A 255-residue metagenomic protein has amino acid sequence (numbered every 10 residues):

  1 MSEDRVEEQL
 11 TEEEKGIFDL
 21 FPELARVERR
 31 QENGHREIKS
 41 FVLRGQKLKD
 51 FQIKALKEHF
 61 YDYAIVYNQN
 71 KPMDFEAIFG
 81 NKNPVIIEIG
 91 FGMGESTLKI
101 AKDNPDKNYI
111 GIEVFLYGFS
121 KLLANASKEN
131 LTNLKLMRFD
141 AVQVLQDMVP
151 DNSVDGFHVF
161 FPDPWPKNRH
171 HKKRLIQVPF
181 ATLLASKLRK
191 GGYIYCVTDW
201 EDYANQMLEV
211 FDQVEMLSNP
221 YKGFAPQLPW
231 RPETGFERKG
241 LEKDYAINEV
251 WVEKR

Functional and structural regions predicted by a protein language model:
S2-V85, S96-L98, K102: S-adenosyl-L-methionine
G90-G94: Class I SAM-dependent methyltransferase "Motif I" SAM/SAH-binding loop
E95, S120: Conserved SAM/SAH-binding loop-helix junction of Class I S-adenosyl-L-methionine-dependent methyltransferases
F115: Conserved SAM/SAH-binding beta-strand->alpha-helix loop
L123-D151: S-adenosyl-L-methionine
I176-K190: A short glycine-rich, Lys/Arg-flanked "PGG" loop and its adjoining helix->strand segment in the class I
K190-T198: Conserved beta-strand signature within the Rossmann-like core of class I S-adenosyl-L-methionine
Q206-R255: Class I S-adenosyl-L-methionine
